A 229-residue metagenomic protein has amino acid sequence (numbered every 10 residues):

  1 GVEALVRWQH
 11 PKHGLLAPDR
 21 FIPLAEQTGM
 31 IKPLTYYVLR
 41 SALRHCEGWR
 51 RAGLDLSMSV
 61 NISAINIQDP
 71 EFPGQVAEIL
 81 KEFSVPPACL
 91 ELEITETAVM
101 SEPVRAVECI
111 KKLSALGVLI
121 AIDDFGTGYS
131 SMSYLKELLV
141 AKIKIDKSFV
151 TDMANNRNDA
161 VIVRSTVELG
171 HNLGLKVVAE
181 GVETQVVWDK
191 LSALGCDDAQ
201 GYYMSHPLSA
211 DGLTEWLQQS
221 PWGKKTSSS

Functional and structural regions predicted by a protein language model:
E3-H13, I22, L39, C46 (+4 more regions): EAL-family c-di-GMP phosphodiesterase catalytic domain
G14, R50-L56, S84: Catalytic core regions of nucleotide second-messenger enzymes
G29-M30: Catalytic-site/binding-pocket detector for metal-dependent nucleotidyl cyclases and the c-di-GMP signaling machinery
C109: Conserved functional hotspot residues or short segments at active or partner-binding sites across diverse domains
